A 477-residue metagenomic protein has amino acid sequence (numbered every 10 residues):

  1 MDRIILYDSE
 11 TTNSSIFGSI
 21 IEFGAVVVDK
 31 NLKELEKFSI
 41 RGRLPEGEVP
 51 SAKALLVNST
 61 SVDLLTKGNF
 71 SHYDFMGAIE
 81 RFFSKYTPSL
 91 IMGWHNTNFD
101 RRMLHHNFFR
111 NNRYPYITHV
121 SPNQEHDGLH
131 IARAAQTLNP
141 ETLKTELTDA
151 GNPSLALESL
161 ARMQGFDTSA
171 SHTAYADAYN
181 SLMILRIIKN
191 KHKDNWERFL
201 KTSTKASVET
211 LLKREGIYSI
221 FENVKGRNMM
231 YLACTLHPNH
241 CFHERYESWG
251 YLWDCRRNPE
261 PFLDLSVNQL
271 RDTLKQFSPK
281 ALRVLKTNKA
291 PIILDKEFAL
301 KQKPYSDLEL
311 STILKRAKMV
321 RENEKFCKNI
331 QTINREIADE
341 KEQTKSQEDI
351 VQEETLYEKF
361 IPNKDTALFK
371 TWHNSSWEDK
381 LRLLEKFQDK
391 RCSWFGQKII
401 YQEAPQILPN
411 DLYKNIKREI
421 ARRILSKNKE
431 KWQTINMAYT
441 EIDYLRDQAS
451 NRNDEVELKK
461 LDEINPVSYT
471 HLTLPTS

Functional and structural regions predicted by a protein language model:
D2, G18-I21, V27-T60, F83-H192 (+4 more regions): Metal-dependent phosphoesterase core characteristic of DEDDh/y 3'-5' exonuclease domains
I4-T12: Two-metal-ion RNase H-like nuclease active-site motif
T11-N13, N98, H130, N180 (+2 more regions): Short, glycine/acidic-enriched loop or turn micro-motifs at the edges of active sites
V57-N139, L300-D365: Conserved DEDDh/DEDDy metal-dependent 3′-5′ exonuclease domain
T202-L274: Acidic catalytic cores of enzymes that act on phosphate-bearing nucleotides/polynucleotides
E244-E419: Long, charge-rich C-terminal accessory regions
Y413-N465: C-terminal amphipathic alpha-helical interaction region
T470-T476: Conserved small/polar residues in nucleotide/adenosyl-binding loops
